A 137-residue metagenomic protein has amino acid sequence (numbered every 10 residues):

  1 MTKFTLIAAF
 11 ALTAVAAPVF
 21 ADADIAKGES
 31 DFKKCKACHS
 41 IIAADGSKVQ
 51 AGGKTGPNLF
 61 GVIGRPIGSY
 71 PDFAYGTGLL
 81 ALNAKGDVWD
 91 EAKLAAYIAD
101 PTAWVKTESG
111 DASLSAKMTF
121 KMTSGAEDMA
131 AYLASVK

Functional and structural regions predicted by a protein language model:
M1-A8: Bacterial N-terminal signal peptides that target proteins for export
A11, A16-P18, A23: N-terminal signal peptide c-region/cleavage motif recognized by signal peptidases
A16, A26, A126-M129: Generic low-polarity alpha-helical segments
A23-I25, E29-D87, P101-A112, V136-K137: Periplasmic/extracellular electron-transfer cofactor-ligation site, primarily the c-type cytochrome heme-c attachment
D87-K137: C-terminal capping alpha-helices of c-type cytochrome domains
